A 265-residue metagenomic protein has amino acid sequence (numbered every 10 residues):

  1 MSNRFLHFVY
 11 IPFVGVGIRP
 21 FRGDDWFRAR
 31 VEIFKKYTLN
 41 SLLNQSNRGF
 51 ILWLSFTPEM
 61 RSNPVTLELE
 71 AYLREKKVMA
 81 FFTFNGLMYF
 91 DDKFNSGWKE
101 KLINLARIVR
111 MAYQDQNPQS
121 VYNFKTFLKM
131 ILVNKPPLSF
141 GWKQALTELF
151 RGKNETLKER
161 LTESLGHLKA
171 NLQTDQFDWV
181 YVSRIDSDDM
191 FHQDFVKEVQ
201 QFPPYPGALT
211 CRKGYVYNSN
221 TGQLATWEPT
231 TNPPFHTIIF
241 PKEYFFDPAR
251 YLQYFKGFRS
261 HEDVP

Functional and structural regions predicted by a protein language model:
L6-I11, R22, L42, F50-S55: Hydrophobic targeting segments
Y37-G49, Y72: Short, acidic, metal-binding catalytic loop of nucleotide-sugar glycosyltransferases
R48-M60, F82-L87, I185: Short beta-strand/loop segment that forms part of the nucleotide-sugar
P64-V180: Active-site-proximal specificity loops/subdomain of glycosyltransferases
F177-M190: Short beta-strand-to-loop acidic/aromatic patch adjacent to the donor-nucleotide binding site
F191-F195: Hydrophobic/aromatic residue at the end of a short beta strand that borders the catalytic acidic motif
V196-K213: Conserved donor-nucleotide/metal-binding helix-loop-beta segment in metal-dependent transferases, i.e., the alpha-helix
L209-Q223: Short beta-strand-to-loop element that shapes/binds the nucleotide-sugar donor at the catalytic cleft/hinge
